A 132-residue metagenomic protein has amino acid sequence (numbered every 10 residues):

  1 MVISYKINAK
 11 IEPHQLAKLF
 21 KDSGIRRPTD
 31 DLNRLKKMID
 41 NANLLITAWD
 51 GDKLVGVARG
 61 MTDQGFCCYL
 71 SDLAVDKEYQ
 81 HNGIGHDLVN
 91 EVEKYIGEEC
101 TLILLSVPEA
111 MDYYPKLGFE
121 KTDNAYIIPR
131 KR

Functional and structural regions predicted by a protein language model:
M1-L32, A125: Short amphipathic alpha-helix that is part of the acyltransferase structural core
N8, D76, V107: Residue-level recognition of the GNAT/N-acetyltransferase active site
R34-L73: A conserved beta-strand-loop-helix scaffold within acyl/acetyltransferase catalytic domains
Y79, G83-L88: Conserved acetyl-CoA pyrophosphate-binding loop and the N-cap/start of the following alpha-helix in GNAT-like
C100-I103, P108-K131: Conserved active-site alpha-helix within GNAT-family acetyltransferase domains
